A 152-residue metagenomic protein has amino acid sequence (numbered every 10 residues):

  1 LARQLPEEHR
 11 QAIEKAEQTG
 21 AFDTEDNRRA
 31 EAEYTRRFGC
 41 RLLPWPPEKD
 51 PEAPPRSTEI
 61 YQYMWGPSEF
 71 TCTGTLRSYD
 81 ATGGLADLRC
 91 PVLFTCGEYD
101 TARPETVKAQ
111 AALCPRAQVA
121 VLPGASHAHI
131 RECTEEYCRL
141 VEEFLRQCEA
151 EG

Functional and structural regions predicted by a protein language model:
L1-S57: Helix-rich cap/lid subdomain of alpha/beta-hydrolase
P47-A81: Hydrophobic, aromatic-rich cap/lid helix
L85-R89, A112-C114: Short, conserved loop/helix-junction motifs that constitute active-site signature segments in enzyme catalytic cores
L88, F94-C96: Short beta-strand/loop motif that positions the catalytic acidic residue of the alpha/beta-hydrolase fold
Y99-D100, H127: Acidic metal-phosphate-binding loop of nucleotide-sugar-dependent transferases
T101-T106: Conserved alpha/beta-hydrolase "acid-adjacent" motif
R116-G152: Catalytic active-site module of serine/aspartate enzymes centered on a nucleophile-bearing elbow/loop
